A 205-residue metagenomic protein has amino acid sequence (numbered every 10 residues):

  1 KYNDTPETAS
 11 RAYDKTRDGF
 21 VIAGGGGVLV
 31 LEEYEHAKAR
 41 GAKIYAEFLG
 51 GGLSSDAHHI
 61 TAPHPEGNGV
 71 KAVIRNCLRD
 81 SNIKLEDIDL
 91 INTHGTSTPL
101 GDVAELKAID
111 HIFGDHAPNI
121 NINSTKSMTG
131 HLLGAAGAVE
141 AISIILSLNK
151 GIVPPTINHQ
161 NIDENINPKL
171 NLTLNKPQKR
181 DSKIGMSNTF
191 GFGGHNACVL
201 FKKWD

Functional and structural regions predicted by a protein language model:
K1-H36, A136-D205: Conserved beta-strand-centric core segments of catalytic alpha/beta enzyme folds
K1-T8, V103-I122, L170: Acidic-glycine-rich active-site phosphate/pyrophosphate-binding loop
P6-S81, D89-L90: Condensing-enzyme catalytic core mediating Claisen C-C bond formation in acyl metabolism
G41, S81-K84, F113-P118: Short helix-capping segments at alpha-helix termini
K43-G51, E86-T93, I120-K126, P155-I162: Beta-strand segments within the central parallel beta-sheet cores of soluble alpha/beta enzyme folds
Y45, K71-I74, E105-L106, D110 (+2 more regions): A general structural signal for well-ordered alpha-helical packing
H58-G67, T96-F113, L132-V139, L172: Short glycine/threonine-rich loop-to-helix capping motif typified by GTGT followed within a few residues by an Asp-Pro
V73-S81, A108, I112, I144 (+1 more regions): Stable alpha-helical structural segments in soluble proteins, enriched in small hydrophobic residues
